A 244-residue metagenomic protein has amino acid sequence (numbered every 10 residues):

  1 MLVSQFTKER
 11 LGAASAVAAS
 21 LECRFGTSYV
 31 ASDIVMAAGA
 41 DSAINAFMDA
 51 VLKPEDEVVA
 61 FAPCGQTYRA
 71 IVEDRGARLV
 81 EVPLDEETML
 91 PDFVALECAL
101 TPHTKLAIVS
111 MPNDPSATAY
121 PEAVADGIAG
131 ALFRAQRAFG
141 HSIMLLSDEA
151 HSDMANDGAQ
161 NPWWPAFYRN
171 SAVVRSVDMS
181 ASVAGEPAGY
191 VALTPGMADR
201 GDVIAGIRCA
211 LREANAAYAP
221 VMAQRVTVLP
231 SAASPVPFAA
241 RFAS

Functional and structural regions predicted by a protein language model:
M1-G39, A46: N-terminal small-domain helix-loop-helix segment of the aminotransferase-like
E22-G26, G130-S142, P195-G201: Alpha-helix termini
S28-I34, E55-E57, H103, H141-S142 (+1 more regions): Short acidic capping loops at alpha-helix termini that bridge into adjacent secondary structure
S32, A50-R69, D85: Conserved PLP-anchoring active-site segment centered on the Schiff-base-forming lysine
G65, E73-V80: A short helix-loop-beta submotif of the ANL/AMP-binding
E87-D157: Active-site phosphate-binding strand-loop segment of PLP-dependent enzymes
L132, H141-L146, G158-S180, A205-G206: Conserved active-site segment immediately N-terminal to the catalytic lysine that forms the internal aldimine
R169-A243: Conserved core segment of the aminotransferase class I/II
